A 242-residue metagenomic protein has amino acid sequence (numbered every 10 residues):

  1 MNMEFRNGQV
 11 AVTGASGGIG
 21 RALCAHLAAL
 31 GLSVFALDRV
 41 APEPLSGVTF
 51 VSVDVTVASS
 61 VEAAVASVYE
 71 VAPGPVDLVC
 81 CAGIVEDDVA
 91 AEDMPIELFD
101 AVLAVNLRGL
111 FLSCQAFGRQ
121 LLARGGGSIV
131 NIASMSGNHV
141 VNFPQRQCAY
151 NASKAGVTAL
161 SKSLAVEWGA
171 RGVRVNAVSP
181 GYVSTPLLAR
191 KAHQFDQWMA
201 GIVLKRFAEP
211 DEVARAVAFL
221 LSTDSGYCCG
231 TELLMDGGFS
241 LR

Functional and structural regions predicted by a protein language model:
Q9, S16-G17: Conserved glycine-rich cofactor-binding loop
V89-A91, P95-D100, W198: Substrate-binding pocket helix/loop in short-chain dehydrogenase/reductase
C114, Y150-S153, S161: Active-site helix of classical SDR
R119, V166-E167, G226: Alpha-helical segment proximal to the catalytic Tyr-Lys
S134: Residue(s) in the substrate-gating loop at a strand-loop-helix junction that position the organic substrate next
G169, R174, C228-G230: Short, small/polar-rich loop/turn modules that mediate ligand/substrate recognition or access, typified
R206-M235, S240-L241: C-terminal substrate-recognition "lid" of short-chain dehydrogenase/reductases
